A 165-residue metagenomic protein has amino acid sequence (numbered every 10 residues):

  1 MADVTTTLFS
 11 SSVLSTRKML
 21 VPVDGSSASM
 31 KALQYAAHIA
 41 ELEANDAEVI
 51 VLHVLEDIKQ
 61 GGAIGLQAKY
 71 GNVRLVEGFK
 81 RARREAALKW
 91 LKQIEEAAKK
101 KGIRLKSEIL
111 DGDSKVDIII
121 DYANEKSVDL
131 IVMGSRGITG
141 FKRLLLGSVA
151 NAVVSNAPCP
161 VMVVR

Functional and structural regions predicted by a protein language model:
M1-F9, D121-R165: Gly/Ser-rich helix-loop-strand patches that form or flank binding pockets for ribonucleotide-derived cofactors
M1-F9, L14, Q93-I131: Structural beta-alpha unit
F9-R74, K99-K101: Small/aliphatic-rich secondary-structure junction motif
Y35, R83-I94, I118-I120: Short, solvent-exposed amphipathic alpha-helices that sit in or adjacent to ligand/effector-binding or catalytic
N45-A47, I103, V128, C159: Short glycine/serine/threonine/alanine-rich loop segments
I50-L52, K106-L110, M162: General small-molecule cofactor/ligand-binding pocket signal
G71-K89: A short acidic, glycine-rich active-site loop that binds or catalyzes chemistry on phosphate/adenosine moieties
